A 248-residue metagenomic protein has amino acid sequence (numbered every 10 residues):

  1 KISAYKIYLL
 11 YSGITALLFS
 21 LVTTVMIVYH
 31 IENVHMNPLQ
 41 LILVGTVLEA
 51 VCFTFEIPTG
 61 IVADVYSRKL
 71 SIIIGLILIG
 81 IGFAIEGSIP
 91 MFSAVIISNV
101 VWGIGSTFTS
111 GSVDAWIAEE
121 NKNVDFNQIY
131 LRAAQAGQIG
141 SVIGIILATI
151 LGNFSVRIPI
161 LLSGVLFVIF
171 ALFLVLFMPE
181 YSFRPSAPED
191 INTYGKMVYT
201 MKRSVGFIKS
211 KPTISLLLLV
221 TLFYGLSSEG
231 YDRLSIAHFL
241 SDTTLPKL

Functional and structural regions predicted by a protein language model:
K1-F53, T213-L248: Helix-loop boundary and gating motifs at the non-cytosolic
K1-I2, P179-L217: Juxtamembrane intracellular "pre-TM" segments in multi-pass secondary transporters
S3-Y5, G87-N99: Helix-loop junctions at membrane interfaces in 12-TM secondary transporters
E32, V142-S163, A237-L245: Transmembrane alpha-helix termini and helix-breaking/packing motifs in multi-pass membrane transporters
E49-I57, S141-V142: Residue-level signature of mid-helix packing/kink "hotspots" within the transmembrane helices of 12-pass Major
I77-M91: C-terminal ends and interior cores of transmembrane alpha-helices in multi-pass membrane transporters/permeases
V100-Q138: Cytoplasmic helix-loop-helix junction between adjacent transmembrane helices in 12-TM secondary transporters
I158-L176: Symmetry-related core transmembrane helices of the 12-TM Major Facilitator Superfamily/SLC fold
